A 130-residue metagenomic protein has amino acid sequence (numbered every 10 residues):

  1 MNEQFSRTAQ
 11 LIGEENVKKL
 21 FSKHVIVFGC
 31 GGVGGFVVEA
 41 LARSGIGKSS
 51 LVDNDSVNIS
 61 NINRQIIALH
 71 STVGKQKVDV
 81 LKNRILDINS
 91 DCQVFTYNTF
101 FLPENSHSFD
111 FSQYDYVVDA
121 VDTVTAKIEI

Functional and structural regions predicted by a protein language model:
M1-I26: N-terminal charged helix/coil linker that caps or initiates catalytic domains
F21-D53: Glycine-rich adenosine-cofactor-binding loop
V37-V38, L81, I130: Hydrophobic residues within alpha-helices that form the first helical element adjacent to the glycine-rich loop
I46, L51-N89: Glycine-rich phosphate-binding loop and adjoining beta1-alpha1-beta2 segment of Rossmann-like nucleotide-binding folds
Q93-F101: Conserved SAM-binding strand-loop segment of SAM-dependent methyltransferases
E104-Q113: Short amphipathic alpha-helix with an adjacent loop that forms part of the alpha/beta core around
S112-I130: Glycine-rich phosphate-binding loop
